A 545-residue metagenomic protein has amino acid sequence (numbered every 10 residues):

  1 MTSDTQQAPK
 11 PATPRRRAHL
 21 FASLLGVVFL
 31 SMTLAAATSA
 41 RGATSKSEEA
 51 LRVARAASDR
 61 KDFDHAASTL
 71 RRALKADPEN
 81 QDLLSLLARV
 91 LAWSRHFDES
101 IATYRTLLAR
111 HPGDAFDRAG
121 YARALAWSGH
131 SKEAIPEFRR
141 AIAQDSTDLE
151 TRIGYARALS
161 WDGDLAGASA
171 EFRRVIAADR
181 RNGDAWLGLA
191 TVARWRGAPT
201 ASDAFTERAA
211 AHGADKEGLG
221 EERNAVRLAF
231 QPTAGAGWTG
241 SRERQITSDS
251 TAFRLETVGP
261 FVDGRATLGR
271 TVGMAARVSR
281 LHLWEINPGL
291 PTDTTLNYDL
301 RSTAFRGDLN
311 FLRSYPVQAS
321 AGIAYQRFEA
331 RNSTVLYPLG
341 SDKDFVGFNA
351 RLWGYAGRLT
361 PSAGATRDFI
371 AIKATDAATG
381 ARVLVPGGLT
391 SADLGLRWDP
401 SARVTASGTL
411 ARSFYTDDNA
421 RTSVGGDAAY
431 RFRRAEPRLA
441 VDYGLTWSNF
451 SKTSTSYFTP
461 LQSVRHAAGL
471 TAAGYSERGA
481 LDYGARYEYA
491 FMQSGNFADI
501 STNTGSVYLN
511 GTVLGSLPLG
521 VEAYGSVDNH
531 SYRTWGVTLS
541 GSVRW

Functional and structural regions predicted by a protein language model:
M1-A18: N-terminal secretory signal peptides that target proteins for export/translocation
A22-T33: Bacterial N-terminal signal peptides
A35-G42: Boundary at the C-terminal end of the N-terminal hydrophobic targeting segment
G42, K46, V53, R89 (+6 more regions): Gram-negative and organellar
K46-A76, L86-W93, G120: Alpha-helical segment of the N-proximal tetratricopeptide repeat
